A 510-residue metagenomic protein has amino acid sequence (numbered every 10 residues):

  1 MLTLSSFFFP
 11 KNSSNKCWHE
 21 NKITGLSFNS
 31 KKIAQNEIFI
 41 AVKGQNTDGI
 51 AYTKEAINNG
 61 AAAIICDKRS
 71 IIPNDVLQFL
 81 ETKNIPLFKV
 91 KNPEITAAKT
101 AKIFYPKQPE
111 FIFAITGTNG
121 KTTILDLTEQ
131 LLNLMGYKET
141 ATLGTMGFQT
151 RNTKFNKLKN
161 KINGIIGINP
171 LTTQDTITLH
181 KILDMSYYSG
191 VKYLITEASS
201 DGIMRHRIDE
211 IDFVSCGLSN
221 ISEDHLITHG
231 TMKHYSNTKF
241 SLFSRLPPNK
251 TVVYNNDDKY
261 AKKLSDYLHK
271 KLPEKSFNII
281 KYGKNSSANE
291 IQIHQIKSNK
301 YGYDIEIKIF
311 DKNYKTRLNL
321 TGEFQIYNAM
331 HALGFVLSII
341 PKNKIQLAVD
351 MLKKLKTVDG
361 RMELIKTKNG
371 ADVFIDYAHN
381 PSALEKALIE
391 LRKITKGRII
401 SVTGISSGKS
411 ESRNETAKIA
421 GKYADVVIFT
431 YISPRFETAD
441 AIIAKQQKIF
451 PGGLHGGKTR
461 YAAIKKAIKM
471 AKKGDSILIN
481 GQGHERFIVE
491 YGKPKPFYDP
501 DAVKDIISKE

Functional and structural regions predicted by a protein language model:
M1-K99, I103, T153, K259 (+7 more regions): N-terminal leader/targeting and accessory segments in enzymes
M1-S14, K22, Q35-I38, G44 (+7 more regions): ATP-dependent carboxylate-amine ligase
P10, I95-N256, Y260-S276, G334-I340 (+1 more regions): Phosphate-binding loop of NTP-binding sites
K31, K54-E55, D184, K233 (+5 more regions): Alpha-helical segments flanking ligand/cofactor-binding loops in enzyme cores
A62, V214, D425: Receiver (REC) domain switch/active-site residues of two-component response regulators
C66-N74, G144-G147, N256-K259, K284-S286 (+1 more regions): Short, polar loop motifs at secondary-structure junctions
C66-R69, A198, N220, Y431 (+1 more regions): Short secondary-structure boundary segments
H229-S236, F240, K250, Y254 (+1 more regions): Adenine nucleotide phosphate-binding catalytic loops in nucleotide-utilizing enzymes
